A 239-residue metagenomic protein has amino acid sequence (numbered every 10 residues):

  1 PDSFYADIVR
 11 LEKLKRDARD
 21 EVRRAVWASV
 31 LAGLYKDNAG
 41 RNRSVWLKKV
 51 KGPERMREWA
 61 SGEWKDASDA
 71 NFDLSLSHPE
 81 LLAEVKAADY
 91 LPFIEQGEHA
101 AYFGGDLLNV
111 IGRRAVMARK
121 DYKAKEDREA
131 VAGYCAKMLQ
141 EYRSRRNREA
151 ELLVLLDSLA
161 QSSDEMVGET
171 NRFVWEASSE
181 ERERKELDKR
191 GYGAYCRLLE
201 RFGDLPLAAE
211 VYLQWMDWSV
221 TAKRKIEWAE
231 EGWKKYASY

Functional and structural regions predicted by a protein language model:
P1-Y239: Extracytoplasmic/secretory-pathway proteins
